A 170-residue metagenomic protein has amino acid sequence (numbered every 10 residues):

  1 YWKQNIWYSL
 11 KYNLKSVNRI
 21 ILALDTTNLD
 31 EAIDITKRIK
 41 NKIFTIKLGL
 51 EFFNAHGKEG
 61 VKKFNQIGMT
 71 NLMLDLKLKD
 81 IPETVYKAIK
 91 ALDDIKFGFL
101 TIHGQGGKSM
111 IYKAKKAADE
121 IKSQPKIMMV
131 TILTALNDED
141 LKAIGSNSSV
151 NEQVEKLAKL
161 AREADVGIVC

Functional and structural regions predicted by a protein language model:
Y12-R38, K42: N-terminal glycine-rich anion-binding loop in soluble enzyme alpha/beta folds
V17, T84-A88, D93-C170: Conserved anion-binding
L22, I46, K77, L100 (+1 more regions): Conserved, mostly hydrophobic/aromatic
A23-T27, G49-F53, K79-I81, Q105 (+1 more regions): Active-site beta-loop-alpha junctions enriched in small/polar residues
K47-L50, M69-K79: Active-site cofactor/substrate anionic-group-binding motifs, chiefly glycine- and Lys/Arg-rich phosphate-binding loops
E59-L74, A117-M128: Alpha-helix-loop-beta-strand connector modules within alpha/beta enzyme cores
